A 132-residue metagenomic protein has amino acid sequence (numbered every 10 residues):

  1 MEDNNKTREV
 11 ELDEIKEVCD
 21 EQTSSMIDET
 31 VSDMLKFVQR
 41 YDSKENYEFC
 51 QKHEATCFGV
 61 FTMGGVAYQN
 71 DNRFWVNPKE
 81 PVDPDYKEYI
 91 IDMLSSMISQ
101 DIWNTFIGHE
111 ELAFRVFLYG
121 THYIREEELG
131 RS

Functional and structural regions predicted by a protein language model:
M1-E17, P84, E126-S132: Short intrinsically disordered terminal tails
T7-S43: Short terminal alpha-helical segments
V10, S32-D33, E110, V116 (+1 more regions): Intrinsic-disorder/low-complexity peptide segments enriched for small residues
E14, K36-F37, S96, F114 (+1 more regions): Generic detector of low-complexity/intrinsically disordered segments and short hydrophobic N-terminal stretches
K16, E21-S24, S32, V66-N70 (+2 more regions): Compositionally biased, intrinsically disordered low-complexity regions
Y41, Y47-Y119, I124: Acidic, low-complexity, intrinsically disordered interaction modules
